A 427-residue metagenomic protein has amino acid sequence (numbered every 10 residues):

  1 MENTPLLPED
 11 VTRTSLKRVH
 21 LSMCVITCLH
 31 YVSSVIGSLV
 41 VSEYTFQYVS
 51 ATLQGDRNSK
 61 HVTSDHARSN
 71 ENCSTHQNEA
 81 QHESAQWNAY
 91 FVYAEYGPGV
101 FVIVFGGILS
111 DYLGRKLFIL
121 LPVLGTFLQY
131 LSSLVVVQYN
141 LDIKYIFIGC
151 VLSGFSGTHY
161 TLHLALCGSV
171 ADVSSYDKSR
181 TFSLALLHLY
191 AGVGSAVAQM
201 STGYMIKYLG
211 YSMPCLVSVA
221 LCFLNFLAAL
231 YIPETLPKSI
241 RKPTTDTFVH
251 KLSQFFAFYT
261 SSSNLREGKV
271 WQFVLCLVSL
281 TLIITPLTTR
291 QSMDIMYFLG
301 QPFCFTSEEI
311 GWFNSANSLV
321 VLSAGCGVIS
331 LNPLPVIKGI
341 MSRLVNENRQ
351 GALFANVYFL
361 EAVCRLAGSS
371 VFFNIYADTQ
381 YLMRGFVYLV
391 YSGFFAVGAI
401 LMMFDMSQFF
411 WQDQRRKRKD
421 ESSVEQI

Functional and structural regions predicted by a protein language model:
E2-H20, L230, E234-V278, G300-Q301 (+1 more regions): Juxtamembrane intracellular "pre-TM" segments in multi-pass secondary transporters
V40-V41, G157-S175, L331-N346: Intracellular juxtamembrane helix-capping segments at the cytosolic ends of symmetry-related transmembrane helices
L124-D142, S318-V321: C-terminal ends and interior cores of transmembrane alpha-helices in multi-pass membrane transporters/permeases
G149-A191: Cytoplasmic helix-loop-helix junction between adjacent transmembrane helices in 12-TM secondary transporters
K178-K207, L221-C222, N317, Y358-S370: Glycine-rich segments within core transmembrane alpha-helices of 12-TM secondary carriers
I206-A220, N374-A396: A membrane-interface helix-boundary motif in multi-pass transporters
C222-P233, P237, P333, A367 (+2 more regions): Multi-pass alpha-helical transporter architecture, strongest for 12-TM Major Facilitator/SLC carriers used
S318-P335: C-terminal transmembrane helical hairpin of 12-TM major facilitator-type secondary transporters
